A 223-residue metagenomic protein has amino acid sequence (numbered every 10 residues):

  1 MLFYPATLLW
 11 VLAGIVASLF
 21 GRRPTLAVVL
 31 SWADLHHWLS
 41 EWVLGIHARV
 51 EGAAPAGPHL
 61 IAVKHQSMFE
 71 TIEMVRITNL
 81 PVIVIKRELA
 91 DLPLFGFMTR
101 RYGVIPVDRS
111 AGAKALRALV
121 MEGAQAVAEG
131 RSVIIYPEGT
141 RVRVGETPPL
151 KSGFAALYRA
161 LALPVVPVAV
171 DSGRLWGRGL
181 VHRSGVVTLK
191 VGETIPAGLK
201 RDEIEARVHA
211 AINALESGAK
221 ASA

Functional and structural regions predicted by a protein language model:
M1-L19, G52, D202-A223: Membrane-interfacial terminal anchoring regions of lipid-handling membrane enzymes
W10-V29, E41-V43, A56-G112: Catalytic core of membrane glycerolipid acyltransferases/transacylases, capturing the structured, soluble-facing
A33, H37-E41: Membrane-cytosol interface motif
L44-G52: Membrane-helix interfacial anchor on the cytosolic side
V50, I61, I83-V84, L189-V191: Generic preference for hydrophobic
L116-A223: Non-catalytic C-terminal accessory region of glycerolipid acyltransferases and related lyso-lipid remodeling enzymes
